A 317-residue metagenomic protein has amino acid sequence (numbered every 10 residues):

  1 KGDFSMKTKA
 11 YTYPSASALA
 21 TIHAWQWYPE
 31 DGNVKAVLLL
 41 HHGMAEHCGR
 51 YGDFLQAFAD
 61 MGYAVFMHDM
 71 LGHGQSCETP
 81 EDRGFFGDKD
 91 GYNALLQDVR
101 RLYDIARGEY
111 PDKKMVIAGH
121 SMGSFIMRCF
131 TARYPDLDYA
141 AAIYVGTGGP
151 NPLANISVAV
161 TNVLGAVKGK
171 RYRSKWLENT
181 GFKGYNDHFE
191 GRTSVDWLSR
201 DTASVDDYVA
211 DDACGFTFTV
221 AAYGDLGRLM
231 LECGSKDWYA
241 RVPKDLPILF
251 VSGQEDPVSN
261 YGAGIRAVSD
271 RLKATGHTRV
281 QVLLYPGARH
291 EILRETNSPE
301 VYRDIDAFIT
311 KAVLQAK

Functional and structural regions predicted by a protein language model:
M6-P29: N-terminal cap/lid segment of alpha/beta-hydrolase-fold proteins
H42-E46, Q254-E255: Active-site glycine-rich loops that stabilize anionic/oxyanionic intermediates across multiple enzyme folds
A57-E81: Conserved alpha/beta-hydrolase
G87-R107: Alpha/beta-hydrolase active-site loop
Y110-S121: Alpha/beta-hydrolase fold nucleophile elbow
A118, M127-A213: Alpha/beta-hydrolase-fold enzymes
F250-S252: Short beta-strand/loop motif that positions the catalytic acidic residue of the alpha/beta-hydrolase fold
T275, R279-K317: Catalytic active-site module of serine/aspartate enzymes centered on a nucleophile-bearing elbow/loop
